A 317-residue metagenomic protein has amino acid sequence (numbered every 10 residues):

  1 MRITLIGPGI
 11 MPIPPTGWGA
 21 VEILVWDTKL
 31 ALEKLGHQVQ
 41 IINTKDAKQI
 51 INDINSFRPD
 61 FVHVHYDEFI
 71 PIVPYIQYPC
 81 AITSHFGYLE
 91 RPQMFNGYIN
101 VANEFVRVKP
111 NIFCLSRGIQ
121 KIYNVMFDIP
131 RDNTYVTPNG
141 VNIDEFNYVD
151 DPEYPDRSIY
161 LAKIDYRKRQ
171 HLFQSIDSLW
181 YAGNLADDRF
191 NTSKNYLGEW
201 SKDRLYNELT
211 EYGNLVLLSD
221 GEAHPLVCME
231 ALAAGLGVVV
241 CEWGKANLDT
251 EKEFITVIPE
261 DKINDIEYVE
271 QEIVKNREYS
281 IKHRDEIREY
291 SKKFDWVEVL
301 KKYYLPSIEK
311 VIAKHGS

Functional and structural regions predicted by a protein language model:
Y88, Q93-I112: Membrane-proximal helix-turn-helix segments that form the acceptor-binding/catalytic region of lipid-linked
P92-Q93, N124-V125, P138-D156: Acidic anion/phosphate-binding donor-loop and adjacent secondary structure in glycosyltransferase catalytic cores
V106-N133, V141: A short, active-site helix/loop in glycosyltransferases that binds the activated sugar's phosphate group
F113, D150-W180: Conserved donor-binding/catalytic core segment of Leloir-type glycosyltransferases
G118-I119, V136-F146, L185-D187: Short beta-strand->alpha-helix junction loop in the catalytic core of nucleotide-activated group-transfer enzymes
D220: Aromatic "clamp/platform" in nucleotide-sugar-dependent glycosyltransferases that forms part of the donor/acceptor
G237-C241, N247: Short hydrophobic beta-strand element within catalytic cores of glycosyltransferases and related nucleotide-activated
E260-Y268, V274-H315: A charged, aromatic-enriched C-terminal amphipathic alpha-helix characteristic of glycosyltransferases across folds
